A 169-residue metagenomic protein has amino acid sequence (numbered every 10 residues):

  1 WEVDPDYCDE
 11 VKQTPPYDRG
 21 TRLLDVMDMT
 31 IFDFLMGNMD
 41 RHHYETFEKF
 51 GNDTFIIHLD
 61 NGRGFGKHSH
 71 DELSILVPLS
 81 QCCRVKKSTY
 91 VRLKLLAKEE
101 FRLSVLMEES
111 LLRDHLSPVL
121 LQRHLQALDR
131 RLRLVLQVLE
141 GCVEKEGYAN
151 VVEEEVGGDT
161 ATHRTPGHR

Functional and structural regions predicted by a protein language model:
W1-R169: Phosphate/dinucleotide-binding and metal-coordinating scaffold of catalytic cores in nucleotide-dependent enzymes
